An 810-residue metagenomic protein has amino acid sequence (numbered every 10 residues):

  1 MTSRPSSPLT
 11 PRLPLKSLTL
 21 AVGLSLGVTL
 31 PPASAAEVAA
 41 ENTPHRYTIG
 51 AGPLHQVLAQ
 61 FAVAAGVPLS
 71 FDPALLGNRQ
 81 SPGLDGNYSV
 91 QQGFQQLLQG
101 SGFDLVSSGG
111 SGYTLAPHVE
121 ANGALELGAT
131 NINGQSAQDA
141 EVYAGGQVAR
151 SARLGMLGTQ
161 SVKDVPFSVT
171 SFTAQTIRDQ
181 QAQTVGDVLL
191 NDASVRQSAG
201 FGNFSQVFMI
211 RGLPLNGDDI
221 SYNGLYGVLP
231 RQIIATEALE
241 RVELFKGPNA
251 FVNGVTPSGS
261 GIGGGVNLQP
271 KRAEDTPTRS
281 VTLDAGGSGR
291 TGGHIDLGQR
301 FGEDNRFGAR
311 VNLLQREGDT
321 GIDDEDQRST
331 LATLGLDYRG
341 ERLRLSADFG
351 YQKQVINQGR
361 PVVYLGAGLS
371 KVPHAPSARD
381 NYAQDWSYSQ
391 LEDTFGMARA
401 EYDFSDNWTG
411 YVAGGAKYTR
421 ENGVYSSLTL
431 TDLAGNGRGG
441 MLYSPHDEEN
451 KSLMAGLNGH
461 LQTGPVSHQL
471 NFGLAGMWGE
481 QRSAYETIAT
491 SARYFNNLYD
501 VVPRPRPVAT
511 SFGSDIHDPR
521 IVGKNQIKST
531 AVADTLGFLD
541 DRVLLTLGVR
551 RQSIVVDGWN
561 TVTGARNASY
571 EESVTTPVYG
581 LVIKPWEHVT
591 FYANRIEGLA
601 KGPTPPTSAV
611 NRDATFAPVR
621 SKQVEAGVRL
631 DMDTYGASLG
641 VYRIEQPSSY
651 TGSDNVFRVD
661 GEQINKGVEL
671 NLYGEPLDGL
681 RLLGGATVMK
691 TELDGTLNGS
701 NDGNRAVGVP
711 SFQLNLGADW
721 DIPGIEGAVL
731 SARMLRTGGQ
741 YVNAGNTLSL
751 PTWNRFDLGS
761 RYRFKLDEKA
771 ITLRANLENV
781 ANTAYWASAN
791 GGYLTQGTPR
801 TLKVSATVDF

Functional and structural regions predicted by a protein language model:
V63, P68, G83-D85, G128-T276 (+2 more regions): Acidic, small-polar-rich N-terminal luminal/periplasmic segments of exported/outer-membrane proteins
E237-E240, N249-A332, Y338-R344, T394 (+2 more regions): Outer-membrane beta-barrel translocator/receptor signature
R316-T320, T333-D403, A416-E448, A492-P519 (+2 more regions): Acidic/polar loop-and-plug regions of large Gram-negative outer-membrane beta-barrel proteins
D337, E448, S467-N471, A475-G479 (+3 more regions): Structural signature of Gram-negative outer-membrane beta-barrels, strongest in the C-terminal barrel of TonB-dependent
V355-L369, W478-R482, V578, V582-E625 (+4 more regions): Surface-exposed extracellular loop regions of Gram-negative outer-membrane beta-barrel proteins, predominantly
R399-G415, T419-Y425, Y592, A617-E675 (+2 more regions): Membrane-embedded beta-barrel scaffold of Gram-negative outer-membrane proteins
L470, A593, V624, V707-F810: Conserved C-terminal beta-signal and adjacent last beta-strands/turns of outer-membrane beta-barrel proteins
L539-D540, G636, R643-E645, V659-A744 (+1 more regions): Gram-negative outer-membrane beta-barrel transporters
